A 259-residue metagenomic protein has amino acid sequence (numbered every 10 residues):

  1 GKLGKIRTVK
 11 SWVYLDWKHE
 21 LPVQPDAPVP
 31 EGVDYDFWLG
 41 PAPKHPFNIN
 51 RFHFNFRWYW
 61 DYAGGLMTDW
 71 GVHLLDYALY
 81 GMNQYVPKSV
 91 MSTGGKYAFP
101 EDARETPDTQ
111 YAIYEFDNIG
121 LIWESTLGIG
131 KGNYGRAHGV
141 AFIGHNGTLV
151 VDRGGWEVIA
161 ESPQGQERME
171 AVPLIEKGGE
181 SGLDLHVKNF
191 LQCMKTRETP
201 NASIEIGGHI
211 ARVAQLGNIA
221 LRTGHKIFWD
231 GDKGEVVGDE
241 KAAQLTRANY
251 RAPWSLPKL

Functional and structural regions predicted by a protein language model:
K2-E205, A211-L259: Contiguous beta-strand/loop segments that form the cofactor/metal-binding neighborhood of enzyme cores
